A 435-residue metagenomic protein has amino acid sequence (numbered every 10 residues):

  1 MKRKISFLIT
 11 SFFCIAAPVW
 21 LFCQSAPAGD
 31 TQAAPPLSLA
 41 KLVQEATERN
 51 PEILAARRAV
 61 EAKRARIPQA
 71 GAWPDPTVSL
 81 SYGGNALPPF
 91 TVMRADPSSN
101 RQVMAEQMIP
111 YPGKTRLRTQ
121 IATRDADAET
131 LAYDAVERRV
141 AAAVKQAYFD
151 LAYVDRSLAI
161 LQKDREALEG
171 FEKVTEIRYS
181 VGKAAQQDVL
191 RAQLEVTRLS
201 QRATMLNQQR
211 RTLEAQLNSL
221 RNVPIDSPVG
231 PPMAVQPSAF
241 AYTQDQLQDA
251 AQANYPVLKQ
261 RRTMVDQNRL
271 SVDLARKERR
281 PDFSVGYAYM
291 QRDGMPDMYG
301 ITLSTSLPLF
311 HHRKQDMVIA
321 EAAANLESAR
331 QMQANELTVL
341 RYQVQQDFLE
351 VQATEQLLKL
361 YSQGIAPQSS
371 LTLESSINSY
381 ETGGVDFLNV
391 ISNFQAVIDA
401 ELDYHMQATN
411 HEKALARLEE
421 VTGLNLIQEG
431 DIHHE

Functional and structural regions predicted by a protein language model:
K2-I9, G29-Q32, D403-E435: Acidic, low-complexity, intrinsically disordered peripheral segments
K2-R3, F7, L37, Y133-Q252 (+4 more regions): Periplasmic alpha-helical coiled-coil/stalk elements that build and connect Gram-negative outer-membrane
C23-G83, S99, M108-I109, L117 (+7 more regions): Bacterial Sec-pathway N-terminal export signals of envelope proteins
Q44-L54, E61-P76, P89, V103-Q120 (+8 more regions): A glycine-/polar-enriched beta->alpha junction
A55-I67, V136, V140-L161, G170 (+5 more regions): Amphipathic alpha-helical coiled-coil segments
A59, P89-D96, M264, M290-M298: Solvent-exposed loop/turn segments connecting transmembrane beta-strands in outer-membrane beta-barrel proteins
V78-G84, V285-Y289, T305: Transmembrane beta-barrel strands of outer-membrane/channel proteins
S99-A105, L247, F283, Y299-T305: Hydrophobic, lipid-facing positions within transmembrane beta-strands of outer-membrane proteins
